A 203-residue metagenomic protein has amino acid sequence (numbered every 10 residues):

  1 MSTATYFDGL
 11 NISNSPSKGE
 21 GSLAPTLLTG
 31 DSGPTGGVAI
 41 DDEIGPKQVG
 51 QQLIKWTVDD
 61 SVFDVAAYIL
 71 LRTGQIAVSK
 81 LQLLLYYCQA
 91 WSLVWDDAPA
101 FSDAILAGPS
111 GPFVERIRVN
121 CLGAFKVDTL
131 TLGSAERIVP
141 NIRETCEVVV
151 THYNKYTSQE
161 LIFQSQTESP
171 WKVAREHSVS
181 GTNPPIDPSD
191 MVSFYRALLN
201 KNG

Functional and structural regions predicted by a protein language model:
M1-G203: Domain-edge interaction signal
